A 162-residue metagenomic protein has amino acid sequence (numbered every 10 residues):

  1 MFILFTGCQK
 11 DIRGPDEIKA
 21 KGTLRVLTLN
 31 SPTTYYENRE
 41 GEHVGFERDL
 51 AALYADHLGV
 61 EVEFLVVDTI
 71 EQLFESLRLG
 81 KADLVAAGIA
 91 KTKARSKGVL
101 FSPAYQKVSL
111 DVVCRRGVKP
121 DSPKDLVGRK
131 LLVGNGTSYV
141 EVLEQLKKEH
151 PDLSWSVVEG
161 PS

Functional and structural regions predicted by a protein language model:
M1-T6: Sec-dependent bacterial lipoprotein signal peptides
C8-D11: Bacterial signal peptide processing site
G14: Nucleotide/pyrophosphate-binding catalytic subdomain
K21-G45: Short glycine-rich His-centered loop
T23-L24, V60-E61, K81-D83, G128-R129 (+1 more regions): Loop/turn elements at helix/coil->beta-strand transitions in domains of secreted/extracellular proteins
T33, R48, A52, D56-D125 (+1 more regions): Acidic, polar ligand-binding/catalytic clefts
Y36-R39, R48-E61, S102-P103, Y139-P161: Ligand-binding cleft/hinge of the Venus flytrap
D111-S162: Pocket-lining segment of extracytoplasmic ligand-binding domains
